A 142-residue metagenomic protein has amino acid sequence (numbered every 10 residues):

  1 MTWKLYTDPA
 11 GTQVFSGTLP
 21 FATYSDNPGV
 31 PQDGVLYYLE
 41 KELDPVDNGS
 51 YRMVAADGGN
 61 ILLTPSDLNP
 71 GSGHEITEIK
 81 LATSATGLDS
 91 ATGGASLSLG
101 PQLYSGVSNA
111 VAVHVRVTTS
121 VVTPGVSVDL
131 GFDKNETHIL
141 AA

Functional and structural regions predicted by a protein language model:
M1-Q13, V126, F132-A142: Short, polar/proline-rich extracytoplasmic segments that appear immediately after membrane translocation
T2-V46, A55-G58: Beta-sheet-dominated interaction scaffolds and their linkers
Q13-Y24, L68-P70, L81, P124 (+1 more regions): Primarily extracellular surface-attachment and macromolecule-engagement regions
T23-S25, R52-L63, T92-S105: Low-complexity, Ser/Thr/Pro-rich intrinsically disordered linker/stalk segments at domain junctions
P28-L39, N109-A112, V122-K134: Short, solvent-exposed loop/turn segments enriched in Ser/Thr/Gly
Q32-G87: Surface-exposed interaction patch
E40-E42, V117-V121, K134-L140: Beta-strand elements of well-folded, non-transmembrane domains
T86, A91-V122: Intrinsically disordered, low-complexity Pro/Gly/Ser/Thr-rich segments with frequent PxxP/GP/PP motifs and embedded
